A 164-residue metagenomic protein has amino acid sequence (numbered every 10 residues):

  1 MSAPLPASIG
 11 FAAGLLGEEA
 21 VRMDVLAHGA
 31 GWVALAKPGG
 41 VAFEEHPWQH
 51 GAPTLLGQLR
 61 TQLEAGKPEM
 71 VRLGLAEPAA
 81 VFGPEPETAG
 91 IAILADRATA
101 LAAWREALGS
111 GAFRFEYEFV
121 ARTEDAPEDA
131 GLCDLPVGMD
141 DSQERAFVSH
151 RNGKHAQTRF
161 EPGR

Functional and structural regions predicted by a protein language model:
M1-R164: RNA pseudouridine synthases
